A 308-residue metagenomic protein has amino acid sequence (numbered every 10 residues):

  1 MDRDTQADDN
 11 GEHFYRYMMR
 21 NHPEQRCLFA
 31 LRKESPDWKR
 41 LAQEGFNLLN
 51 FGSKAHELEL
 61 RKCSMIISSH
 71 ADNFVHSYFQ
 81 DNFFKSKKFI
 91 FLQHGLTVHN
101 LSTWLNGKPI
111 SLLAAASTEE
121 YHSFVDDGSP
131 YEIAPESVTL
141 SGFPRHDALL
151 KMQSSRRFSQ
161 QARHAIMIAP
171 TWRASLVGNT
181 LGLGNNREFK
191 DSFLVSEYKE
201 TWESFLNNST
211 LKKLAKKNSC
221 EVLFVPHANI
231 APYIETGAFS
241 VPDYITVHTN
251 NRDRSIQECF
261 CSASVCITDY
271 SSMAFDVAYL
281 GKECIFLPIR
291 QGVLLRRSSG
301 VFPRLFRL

Functional and structural regions predicted by a protein language model:
M1-M152: Active-site and donor-binding regions of nucleotide-sugar-utilizing enzymes
D9-Y17, H22, R145-S240: Conserved catalytic-core segment of nucleotide-activated headgroup transferases in glycan assembly
F29-A30, F89-Q93, W172-A174, Y270 (+1 more regions): Tryptophan-centric aromatic hotspots in well-structured domains and transmembrane helices
L31-K33, A228, R290: Residues in the short beta-alpha loop(s) of Rossmann-like NAD(P)-binding domains
L49-K62, A228-F275: Donor nucleotide-activated moiety binding/catalytic core segment of transferases that use nucleotide-activated donors
A71-N73, T171-A174, M273: Short glycine-rich anion-binding loops that position phosphate/pyrophosphate groups of nucleotides and phosphorylated
Y78-T97, N185-V195, K199, G281-V293: A short, gly/pro- and small-residue-rich
P135, G237-D243, Y270-L308: Catalytic binding pocket for nucleotide-activated donors in carbohydrate/polymer assembly enzymes
